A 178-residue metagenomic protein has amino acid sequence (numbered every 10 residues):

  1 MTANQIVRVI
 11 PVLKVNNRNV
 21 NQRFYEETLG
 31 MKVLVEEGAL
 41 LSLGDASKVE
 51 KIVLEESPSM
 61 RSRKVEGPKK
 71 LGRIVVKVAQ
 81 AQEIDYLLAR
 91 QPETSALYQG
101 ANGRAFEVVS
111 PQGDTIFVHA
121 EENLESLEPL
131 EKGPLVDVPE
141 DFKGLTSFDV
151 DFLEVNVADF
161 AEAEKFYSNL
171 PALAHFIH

Functional and structural regions predicted by a protein language model:
M1-N19, I74, S126-E164: N-terminal beta-strand motif that seeds the catalytic metal site of vicinal oxygen chelate
A3, V12-K51, E154-H178: Core segments of cupin and vicinal oxygen chelate
V7-V15, R61-A89, R104-S110, D149-A158: Vicinal oxygen chelate
K51, M60-R63, L124-L127: A short local loop/turn or secondary-structure capping micro-motif enriched for an aromatic residue
I52-V53, F117: Conserved beta-strand in the GNAT
E55-R61, V136-P139: Short amphipathic beta-strand starts and helix->beta connectors
L88-S147: Vicinal oxygen chelate
